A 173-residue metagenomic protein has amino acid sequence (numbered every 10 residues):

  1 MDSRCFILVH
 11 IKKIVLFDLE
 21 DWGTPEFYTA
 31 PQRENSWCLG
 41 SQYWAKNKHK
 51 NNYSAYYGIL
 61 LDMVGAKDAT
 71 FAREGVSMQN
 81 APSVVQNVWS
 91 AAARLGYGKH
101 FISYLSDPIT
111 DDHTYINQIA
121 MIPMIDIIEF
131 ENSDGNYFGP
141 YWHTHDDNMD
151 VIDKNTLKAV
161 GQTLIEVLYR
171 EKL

Functional and structural regions predicted by a protein language model:
M1-S83: Acidic/histidine-rich catalytic neighborhood of metal-dependent amide-processing enzymes
Y57, V64-L173: Active-site-adjacent substrate-binding region of metalloamidase/peptidase-like peptide-processing proteins
